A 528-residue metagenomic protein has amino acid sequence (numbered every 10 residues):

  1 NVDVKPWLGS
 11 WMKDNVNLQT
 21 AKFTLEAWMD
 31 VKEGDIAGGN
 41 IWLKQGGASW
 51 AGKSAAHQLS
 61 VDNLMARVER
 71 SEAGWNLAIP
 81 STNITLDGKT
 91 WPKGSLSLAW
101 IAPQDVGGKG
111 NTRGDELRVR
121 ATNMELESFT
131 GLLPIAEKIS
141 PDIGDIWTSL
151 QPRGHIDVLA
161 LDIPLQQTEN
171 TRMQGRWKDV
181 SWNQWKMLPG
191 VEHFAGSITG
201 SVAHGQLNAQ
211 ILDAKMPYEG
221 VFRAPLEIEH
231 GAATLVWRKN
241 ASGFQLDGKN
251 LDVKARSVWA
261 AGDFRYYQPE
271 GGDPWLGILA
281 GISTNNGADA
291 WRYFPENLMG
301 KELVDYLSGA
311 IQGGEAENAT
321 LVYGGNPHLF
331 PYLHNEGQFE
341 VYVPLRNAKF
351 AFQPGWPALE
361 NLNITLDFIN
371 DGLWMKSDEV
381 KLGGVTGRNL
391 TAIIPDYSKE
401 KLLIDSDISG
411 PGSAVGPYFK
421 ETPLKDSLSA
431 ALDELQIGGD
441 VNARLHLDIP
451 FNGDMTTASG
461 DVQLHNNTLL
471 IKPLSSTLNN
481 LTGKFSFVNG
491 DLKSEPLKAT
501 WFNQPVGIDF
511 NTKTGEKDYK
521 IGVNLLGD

Functional and structural regions predicted by a protein language model:
N1-I36, N40-K89, I101-W185, S197-H204 (+6 more regions): Extended amphipathic, helix-rich lipid-handling scaffolds
G74-I101, R238-E270, T365-L390, P395 (+1 more regions): Repeat-solenoid scaffold signature
E192-H193, E336-Q338, E360-N361, L478-N480: Short "repeat-start/strand-capping" segments in structured domains, especially the N-termini of parallel beta-helix
F194, A260-G262, V343, L362-I364 (+4 more regions): Extended, hydrophobic alpha-helical segments in both membrane/secreted and soluble proteins
